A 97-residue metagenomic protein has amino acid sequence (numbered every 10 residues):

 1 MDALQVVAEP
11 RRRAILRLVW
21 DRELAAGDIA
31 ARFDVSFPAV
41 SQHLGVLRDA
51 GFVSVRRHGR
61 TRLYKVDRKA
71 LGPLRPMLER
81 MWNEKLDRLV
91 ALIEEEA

Functional and structural regions predicted by a protein language model:
D2-S36, R62-G72: N-terminal helix-turn-helix DNA-binding core of bacterial DNA-binding proteins
A3-A8, V55, N83, L92: Catalytic cores of transferase enzymes with a strong primary signal for eukaryotic protein kinases
R17, D21, G72-A97: Amphipathic alpha-helical dimerization/coiled-coil segments that flank or bridge DNA-binding/regulatory modules
A31, Q42, R48-D49: Alpha-helical residues within the helix-turn-helix
L44-G45, L74: Conserved active-site alpha-helix within GNAT-family acetyltransferase domains
R48-G59, K65: Beta-hairpin "wing" of winged helix-turn-helix
